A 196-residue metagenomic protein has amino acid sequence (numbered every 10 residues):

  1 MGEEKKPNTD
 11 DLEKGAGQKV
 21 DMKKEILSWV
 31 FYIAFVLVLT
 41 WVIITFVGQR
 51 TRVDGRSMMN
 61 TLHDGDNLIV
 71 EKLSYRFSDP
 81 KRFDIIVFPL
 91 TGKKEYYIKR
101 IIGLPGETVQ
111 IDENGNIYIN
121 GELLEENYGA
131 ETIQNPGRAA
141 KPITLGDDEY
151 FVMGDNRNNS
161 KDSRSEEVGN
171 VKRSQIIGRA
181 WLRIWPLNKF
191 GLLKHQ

Functional and structural regions predicted by a protein language model:
M1-Y96, V171-Q175, R179-Q196: Protein maturation boundaries and topogenic segments
T61, D79, I102, Q110-I111 (+2 more regions): Extracellular/periplasmic catalytic domains that process cell-envelope and extracellular macromolecules
D66, K81-I85, E107, E149 (+1 more regions): Structural motif
L73, T91, N114, E122 (+1 more regions): Short, surface-exposed secondary-structure boundary micro-motifs
Y96-E122: Mid-length scaffold segments of soluble, non-membrane domains
I119-G137: PP2C/PPM family metal-dependent serine/threonine protein phosphatase catalytic domain, recognizing the conserved
R138-G178, R183-P186: Soluble extracytoplasmic domains of inner/organellar membrane proteins
